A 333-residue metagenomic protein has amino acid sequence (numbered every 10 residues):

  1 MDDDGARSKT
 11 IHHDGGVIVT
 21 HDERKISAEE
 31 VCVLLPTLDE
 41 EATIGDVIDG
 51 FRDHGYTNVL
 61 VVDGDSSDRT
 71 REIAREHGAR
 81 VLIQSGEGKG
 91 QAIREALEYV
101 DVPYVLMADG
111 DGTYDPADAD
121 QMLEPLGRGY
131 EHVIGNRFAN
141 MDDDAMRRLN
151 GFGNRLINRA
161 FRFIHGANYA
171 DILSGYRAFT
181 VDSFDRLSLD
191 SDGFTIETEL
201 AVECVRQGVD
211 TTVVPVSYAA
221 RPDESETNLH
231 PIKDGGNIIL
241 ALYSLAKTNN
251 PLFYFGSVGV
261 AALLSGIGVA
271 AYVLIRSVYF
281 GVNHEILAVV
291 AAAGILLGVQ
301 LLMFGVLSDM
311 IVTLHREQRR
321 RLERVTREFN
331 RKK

Functional and structural regions predicted by a protein language model:
M1-G50: N-proximal low-complexity "stem/linker" segments adjacent to membrane-targeting elements
E40-T43, S66, K89: Donor nucleotide-sugar binding loop of glycosyltransferases
D63-R71: A conserved acidic beta->alpha catalytic loop
Q84-Y99, Y104, P116-F194, T198 (+1 more regions): Acceptor/aglycone-binding surface of glycosyltransferases and processive sugar-polymer synthases
G112-T113: Acidic metal-phosphate-binding loop of nucleotide-sugar-dependent transferases
A170, D210-Y218: Catalytic beta-strand/loop signature of glycosyltransferases that borders the donor
P251-K333: Membrane-embedded multi-pass helical conduit in multi-pass membrane proteins, especially envelope-biosynthetic
